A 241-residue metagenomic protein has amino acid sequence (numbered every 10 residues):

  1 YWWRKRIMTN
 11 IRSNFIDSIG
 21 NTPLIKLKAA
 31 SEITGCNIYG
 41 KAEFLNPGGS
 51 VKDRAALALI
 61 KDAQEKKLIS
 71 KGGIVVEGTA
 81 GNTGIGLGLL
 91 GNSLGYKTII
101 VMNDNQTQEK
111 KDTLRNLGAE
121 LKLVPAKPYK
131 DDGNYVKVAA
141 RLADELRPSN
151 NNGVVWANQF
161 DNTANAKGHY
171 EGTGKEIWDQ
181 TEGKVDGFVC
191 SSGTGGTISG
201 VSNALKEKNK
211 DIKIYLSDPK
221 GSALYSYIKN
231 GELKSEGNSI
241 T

Functional and structural regions predicted by a protein language model:
R4-T241: PLP-dependent amino-acid enzyme catalytic core
